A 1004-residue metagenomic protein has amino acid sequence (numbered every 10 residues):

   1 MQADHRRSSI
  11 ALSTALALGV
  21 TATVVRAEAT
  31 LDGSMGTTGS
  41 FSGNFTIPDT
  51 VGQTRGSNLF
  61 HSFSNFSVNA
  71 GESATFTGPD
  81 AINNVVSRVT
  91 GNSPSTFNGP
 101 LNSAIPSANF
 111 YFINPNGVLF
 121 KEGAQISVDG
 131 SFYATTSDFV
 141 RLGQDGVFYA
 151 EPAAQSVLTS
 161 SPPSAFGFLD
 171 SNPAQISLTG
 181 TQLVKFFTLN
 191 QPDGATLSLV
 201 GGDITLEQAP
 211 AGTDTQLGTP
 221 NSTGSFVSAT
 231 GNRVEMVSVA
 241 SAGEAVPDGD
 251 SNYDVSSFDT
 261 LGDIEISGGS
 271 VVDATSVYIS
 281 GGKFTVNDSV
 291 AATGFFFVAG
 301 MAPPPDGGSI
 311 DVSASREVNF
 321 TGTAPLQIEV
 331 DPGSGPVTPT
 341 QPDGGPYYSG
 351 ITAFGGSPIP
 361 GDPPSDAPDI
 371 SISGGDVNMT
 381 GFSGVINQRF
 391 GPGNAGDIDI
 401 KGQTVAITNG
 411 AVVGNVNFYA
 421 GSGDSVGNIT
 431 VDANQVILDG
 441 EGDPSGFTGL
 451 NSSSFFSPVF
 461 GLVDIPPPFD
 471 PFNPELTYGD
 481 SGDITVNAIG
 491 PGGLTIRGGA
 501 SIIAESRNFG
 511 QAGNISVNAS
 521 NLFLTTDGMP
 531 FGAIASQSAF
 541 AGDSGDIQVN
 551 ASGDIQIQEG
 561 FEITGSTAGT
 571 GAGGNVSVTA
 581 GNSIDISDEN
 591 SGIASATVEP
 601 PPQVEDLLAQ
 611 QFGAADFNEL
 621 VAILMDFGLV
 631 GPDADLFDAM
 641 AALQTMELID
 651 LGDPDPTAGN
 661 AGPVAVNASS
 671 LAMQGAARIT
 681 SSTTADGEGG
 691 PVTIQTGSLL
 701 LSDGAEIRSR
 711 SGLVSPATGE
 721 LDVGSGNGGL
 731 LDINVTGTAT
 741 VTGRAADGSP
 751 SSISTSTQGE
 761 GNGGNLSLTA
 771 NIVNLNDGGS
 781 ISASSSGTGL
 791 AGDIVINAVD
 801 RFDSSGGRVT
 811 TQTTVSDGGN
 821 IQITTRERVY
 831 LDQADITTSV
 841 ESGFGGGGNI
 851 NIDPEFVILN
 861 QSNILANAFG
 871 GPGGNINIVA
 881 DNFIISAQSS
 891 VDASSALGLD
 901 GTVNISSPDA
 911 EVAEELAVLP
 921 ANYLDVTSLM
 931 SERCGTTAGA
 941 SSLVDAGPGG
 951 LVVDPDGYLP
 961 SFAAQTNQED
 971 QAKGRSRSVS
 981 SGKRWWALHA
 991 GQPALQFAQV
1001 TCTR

Functional and structural regions predicted by a protein language model:
Q2-R1004: Extracellular and secretory-pathway beta-repeat/beta-biased strand scaffolds
